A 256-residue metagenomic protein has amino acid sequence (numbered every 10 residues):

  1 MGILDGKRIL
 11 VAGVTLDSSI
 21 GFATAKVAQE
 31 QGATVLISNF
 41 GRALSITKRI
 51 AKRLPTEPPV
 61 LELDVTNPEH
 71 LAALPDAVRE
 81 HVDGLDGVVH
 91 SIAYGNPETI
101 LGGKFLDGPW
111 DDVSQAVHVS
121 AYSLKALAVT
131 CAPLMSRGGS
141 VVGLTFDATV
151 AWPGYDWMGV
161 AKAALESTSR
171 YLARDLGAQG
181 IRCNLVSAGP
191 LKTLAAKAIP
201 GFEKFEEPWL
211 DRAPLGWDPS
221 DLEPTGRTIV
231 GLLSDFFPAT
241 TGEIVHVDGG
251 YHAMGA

Functional and structural regions predicted by a protein language model:
G2-I37: Canonical Rossmann dinucleotide-binding motif of NAD(H)/NADP(H)-dependent dehydrogenases/reductases, specifically
V11, V89, V142-L144, C183-V186 (+3 more regions): Hydrophobic structural elements of the Rossmann-like NAD(P)H-binding subdomain that define the short-chain
G13-T24, Y94-P133, R137-A178, P190-T193 (+2 more regions): Catalytic loop of short-chain dehydrogenase/reductase
Q29, D83, M135-S136, R174-Q179 (+3 more regions): A short hydrophobic alpha-helix cap/turn motif
K48-R49, W157, A178, P190-P214 (+1 more regions): A glycine/serine/threonine-rich, flexible loop-to-helix segment that serves as the NAD(P) cofactor-binding "lid"
K52, P59-A72, D76-E80, G87-S114 (+3 more regions): Conserved mid-core segment of classical short-chain dehydrogenase/reductases
P75, L124, A128, S169-R170 (+2 more regions): Short-chain dehydrogenase/reductase
Y122, L185, K204-T240, V245-G249: C-terminal helical subdomain
